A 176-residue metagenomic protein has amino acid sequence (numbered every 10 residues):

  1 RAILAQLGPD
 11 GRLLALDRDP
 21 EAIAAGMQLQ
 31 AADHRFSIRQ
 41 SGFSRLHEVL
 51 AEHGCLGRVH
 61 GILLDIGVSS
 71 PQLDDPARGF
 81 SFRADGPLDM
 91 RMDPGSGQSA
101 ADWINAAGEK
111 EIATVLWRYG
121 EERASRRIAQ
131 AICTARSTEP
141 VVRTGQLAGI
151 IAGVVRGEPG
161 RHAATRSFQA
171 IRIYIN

Functional and structural regions predicted by a protein language model:
R1-N176: S-adenosyl-L-methionine-dependent methyltransferase catalytic core, i.e., the SAM/SAH-binding region
